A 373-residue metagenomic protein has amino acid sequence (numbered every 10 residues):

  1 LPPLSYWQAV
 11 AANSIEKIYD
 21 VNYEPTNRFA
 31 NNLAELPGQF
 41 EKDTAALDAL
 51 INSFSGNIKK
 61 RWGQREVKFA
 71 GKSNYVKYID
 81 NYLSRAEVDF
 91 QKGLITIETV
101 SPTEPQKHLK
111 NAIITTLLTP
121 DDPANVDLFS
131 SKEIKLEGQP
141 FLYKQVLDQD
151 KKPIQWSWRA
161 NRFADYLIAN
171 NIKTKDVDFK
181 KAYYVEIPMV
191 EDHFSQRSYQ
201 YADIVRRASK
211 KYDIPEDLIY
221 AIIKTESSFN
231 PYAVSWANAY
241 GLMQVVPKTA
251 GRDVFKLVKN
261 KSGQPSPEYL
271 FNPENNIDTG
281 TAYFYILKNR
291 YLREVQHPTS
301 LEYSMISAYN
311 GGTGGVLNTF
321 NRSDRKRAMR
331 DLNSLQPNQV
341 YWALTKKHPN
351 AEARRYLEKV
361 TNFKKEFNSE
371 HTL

Functional and structural regions predicted by a protein language model:
L1-K224, N289, R293-Q296, R322-L373: Cell-wall glycan-active module
E186-V190, K261, P265-N272, H297: Short amphipathic alpha-helical segments at helix-loop
H193-Q196, P267-I277, A351-E352: Active-site metal-coordination segments of metallo-dependent hydrolases
D213-V234, V245-V246, G280-T281, M305-N310 (+1 more regions): Short, functionally critical alpha-helical segments immediately adjacent to catalytic or ligand/cofactor-binding
S227-W236, R252, G311-S323: Secretory-pathway/luminal and periplasmic proteins that interact with or process carbohydrate-rich
S235-N238, P298, A353: Active-site-proximal structural scaffolding
W236-Q264, D278-I286, L332-L335, V360: Substrate-binding/active-site groove segments that recognize and process beta-1,4-linked N-acetyl-hexosamine
N276-K326: Catalytic and binding regions of secreted/periplasmic enzymes and modules that target cell-wall glycans
